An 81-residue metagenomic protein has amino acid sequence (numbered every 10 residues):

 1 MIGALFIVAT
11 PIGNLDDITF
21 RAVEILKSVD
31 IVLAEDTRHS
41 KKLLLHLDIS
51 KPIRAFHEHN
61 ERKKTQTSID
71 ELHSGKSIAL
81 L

Functional and structural regions predicted by a protein language model:
M1-H59: Glycine-rich, flexible N-terminal cofactor/catalytic loop recognition
I25, D70-L72: Conserved catalytic network of the ASCE P-loop NTPase/AAA+ motor domain
E61-R62, L81: Short, basic, helix/turn surface patches
K63-I69: Conserved helicase ATPase core of P-loop NTP-dependent helicases/translocases
H73-L81: Short glycine-cluster motifs
